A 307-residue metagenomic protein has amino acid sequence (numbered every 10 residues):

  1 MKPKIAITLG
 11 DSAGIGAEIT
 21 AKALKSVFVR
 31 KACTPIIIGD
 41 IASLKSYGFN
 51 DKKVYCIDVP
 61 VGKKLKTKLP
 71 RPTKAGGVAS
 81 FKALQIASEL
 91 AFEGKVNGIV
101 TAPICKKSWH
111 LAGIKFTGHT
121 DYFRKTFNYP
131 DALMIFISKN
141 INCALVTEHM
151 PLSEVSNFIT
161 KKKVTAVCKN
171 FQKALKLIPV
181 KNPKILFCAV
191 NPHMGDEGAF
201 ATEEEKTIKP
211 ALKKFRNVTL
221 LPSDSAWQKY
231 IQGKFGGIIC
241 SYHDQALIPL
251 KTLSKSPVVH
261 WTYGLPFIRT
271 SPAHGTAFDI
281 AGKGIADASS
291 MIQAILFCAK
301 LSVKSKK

Functional and structural regions predicted by a protein language model:
M1-H119, K161-S241, Q245-V259, Y263-T276 (+1 more regions): Contiguous, glycine/small-aliphatic-enriched amphipathic segments in soluble metabolic enzymes
L111-L133: Glycine/threonine-rich beta-strand-loop-alpha-helix active-site module that forms ligand/phosphate-binding
Y122-P130, M150-A174: Active-site glycine-rich loop that binds ribose-phosphate moieties when present
I135-F136, L177: Short secondary-structure boundary/capping segments
S138-C143: Beta-strand-turn-beta hairpins that frame and shape the catalytic cleft of phosphate-ester-processing enzymes
